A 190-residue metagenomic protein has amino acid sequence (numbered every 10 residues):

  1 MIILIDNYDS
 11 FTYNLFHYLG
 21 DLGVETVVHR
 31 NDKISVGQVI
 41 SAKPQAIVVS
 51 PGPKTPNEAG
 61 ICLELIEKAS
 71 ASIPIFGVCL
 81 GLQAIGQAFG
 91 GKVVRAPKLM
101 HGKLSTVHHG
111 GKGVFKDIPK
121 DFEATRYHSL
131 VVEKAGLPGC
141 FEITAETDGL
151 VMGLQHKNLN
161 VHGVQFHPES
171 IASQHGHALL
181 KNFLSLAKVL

Functional and structural regions predicted by a protein language model:
M1, E25, Q45, P74-F76 (+3 more regions): Structural signature of beta-strand start/N-cap positions in the alpha/beta core of ABC transporter nucleotide-binding
I2-L19, N31: N-terminal beta1-alpha1 ligand-phosphate binding loop
I3, L22, V28-R30, S35 (+5 more regions): A generic "structured core" feature
L19-G20, A69: Hydrophobic alpha-helical packing residues
I34-Q38, L65: Short acidic active-site motifs
P44-D117, L180-N182: Cysteine-nucleophile active-site neighborhood
G111-L159: Catalytic beta-strand/loop cores that center a nucleophilic Ser/Cys/Thr and support acyl-enzyme chemistry
S170-L190: Acyltransferase
